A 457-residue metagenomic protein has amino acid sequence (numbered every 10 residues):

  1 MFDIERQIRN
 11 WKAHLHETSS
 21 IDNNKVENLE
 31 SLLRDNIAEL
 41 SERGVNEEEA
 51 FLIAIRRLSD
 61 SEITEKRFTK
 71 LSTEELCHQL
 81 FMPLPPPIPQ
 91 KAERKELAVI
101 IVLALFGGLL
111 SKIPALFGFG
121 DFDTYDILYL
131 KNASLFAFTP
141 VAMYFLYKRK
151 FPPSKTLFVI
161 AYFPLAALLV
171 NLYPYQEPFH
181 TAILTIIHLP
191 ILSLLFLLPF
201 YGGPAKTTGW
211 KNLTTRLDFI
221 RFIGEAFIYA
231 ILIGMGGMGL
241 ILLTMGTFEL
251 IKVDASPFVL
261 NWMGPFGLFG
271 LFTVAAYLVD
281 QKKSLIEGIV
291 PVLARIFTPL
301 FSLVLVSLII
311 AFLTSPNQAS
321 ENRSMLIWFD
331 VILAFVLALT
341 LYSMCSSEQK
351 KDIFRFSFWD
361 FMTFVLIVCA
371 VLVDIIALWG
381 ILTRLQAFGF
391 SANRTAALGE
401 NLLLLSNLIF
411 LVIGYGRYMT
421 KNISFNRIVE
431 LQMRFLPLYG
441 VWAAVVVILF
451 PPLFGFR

Functional and structural regions predicted by a protein language model:
V45-L110: Cytosolic juxtamembrane regions of integral membrane proteins
M82-F145: N-terminal signal-anchor module of multipass membrane proteins
P85-E93, F145-P153, Y201-I223, M245-D254 (+6 more regions): Juxtamembrane membrane-water interface segments of multi-pass membrane proteins, especially cytoplasmic-side
E96-K112, V159-A167, I191, Y229 (+2 more regions): Alpha-helical transmembrane segments
D121-I127, A142-G267, Y277-A294: Membrane-interface helix-loop-helix junctions at boundaries between adjacent transmembrane segments
Y125-Y129, F258-G264, L293-F297, T314-V336 (+2 more regions): Transmembrane alpha-helix entry/boundary detector in multi-pass membrane proteins
A133-M143, H188-P204, I233, G264-L278 (+3 more regions): Hydrophobic cores of alpha-helical transmembrane segments in multi-pass inner/ER membrane proteins, independent
V170-Q176, M235-L240, V304-L313, V368-T383 (+2 more regions): Hydrophobic alpha-helical transmembrane segments in multi-pass integral membrane proteins
